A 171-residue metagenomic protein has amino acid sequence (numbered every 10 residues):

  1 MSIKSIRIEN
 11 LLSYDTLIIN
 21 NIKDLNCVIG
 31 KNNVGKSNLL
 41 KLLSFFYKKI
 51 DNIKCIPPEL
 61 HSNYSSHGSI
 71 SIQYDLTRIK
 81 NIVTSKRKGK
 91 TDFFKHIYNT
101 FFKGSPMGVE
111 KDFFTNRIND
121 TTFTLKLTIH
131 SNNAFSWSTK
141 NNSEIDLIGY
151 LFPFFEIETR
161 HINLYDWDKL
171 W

Functional and structural regions predicted by a protein language model:
M1, Y14, S65-S69, D120-T122 (+1 more regions): A general secondary-structure signal for short beta-strands and their flanking turns/coil in non-transmembrane regions
M1-K48, I56-S65: Pre-Walker A-like glycine/lysine-rich segment at the N-terminus of P-loop NTPase domains
S5-R7, S69-Q73, T124-K126: Beta-strand secondary-structure signal
E9, N20-K23, Q73-D75, T128-N132 (+1 more regions): A structural detector for beta-sheet-dominated domains
K41-R117: Conserved P-loop NTP-binding catalytic core
L60-S65, N116-N119, T128, S143-G149: A general structural signal for short secondary-structure junctions and capping/turn motifs
I82, K86, H96-Y98, S105 (+2 more regions): Coupling/switch segment of ABC-type P-loop NTPase heads
M107-F135: Extended, Lys/Arg-enriched charged tracts that mediate electrostatic binding to polyanionic substrates
